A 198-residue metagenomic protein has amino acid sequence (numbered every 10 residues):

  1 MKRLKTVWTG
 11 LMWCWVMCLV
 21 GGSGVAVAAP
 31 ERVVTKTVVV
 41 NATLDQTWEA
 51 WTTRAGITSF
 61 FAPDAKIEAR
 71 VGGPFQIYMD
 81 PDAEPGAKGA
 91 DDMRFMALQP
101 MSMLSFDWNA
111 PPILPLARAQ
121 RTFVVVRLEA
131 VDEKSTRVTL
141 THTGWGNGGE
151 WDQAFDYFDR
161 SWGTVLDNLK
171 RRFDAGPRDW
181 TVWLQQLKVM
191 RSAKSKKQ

Functional and structural regions predicted by a protein language model:
T9-G22: Bacterial N-terminal signal peptides
G24-E68, K197-Q198: Hydrophobic ligand-binding cavity/cleft-lining segments
K36-V38, D64, D91-A97, R121-A130: Hydrophobic/aromatic beta-strand elements that line small-molecule binding cavities or substrate pockets in beta-rich
N41-D45, A69, M96-M103, R127-R137: A short, structured loop/turn motif at beta-sheet edges
T47, I57, F75, F95 (+4 more regions): Hydrophobic pocket/interface hotspot
A55-A90, L98, M103, L184-R191: Short beta-edge strand/loop motif at the mouth of beta-sheet-based domains
L114-R160: Beta-strand/loop substructures that line and gate deep hydrophobic ligand-binding cavities in soluble
G144-Q198: A conserved amphipathic terminal alpha-helix motif
